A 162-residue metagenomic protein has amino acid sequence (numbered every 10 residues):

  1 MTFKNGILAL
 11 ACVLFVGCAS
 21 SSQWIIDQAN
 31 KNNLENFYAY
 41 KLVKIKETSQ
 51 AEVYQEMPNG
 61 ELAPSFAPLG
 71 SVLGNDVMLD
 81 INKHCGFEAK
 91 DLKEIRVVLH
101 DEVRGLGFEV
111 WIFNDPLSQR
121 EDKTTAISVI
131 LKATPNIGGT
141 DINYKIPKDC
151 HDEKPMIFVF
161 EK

Functional and structural regions predicted by a protein language model:
M1-I7: Bacterial N-terminal signal peptides that target proteins for export
C12-V13: Short, linear, compositionally biased motifs with a strong N-terminal bias
V16-G17: C-terminal motif of bacterial Sec signal peptides marking the signal peptidase cleavage site
S21-K162: Cysteine-centric segments in proteins
